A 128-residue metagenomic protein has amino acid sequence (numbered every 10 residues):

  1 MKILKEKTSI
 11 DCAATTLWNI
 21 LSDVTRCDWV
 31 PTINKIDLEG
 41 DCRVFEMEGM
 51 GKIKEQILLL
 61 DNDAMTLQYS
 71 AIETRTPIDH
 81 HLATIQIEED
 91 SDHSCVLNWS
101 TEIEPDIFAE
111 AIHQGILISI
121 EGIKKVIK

Functional and structural regions predicted by a protein language model:
M1-D37: Hydrophobic ligand-binding cavity/cleft-lining segments
I3, K52, I78-L82: Short, mixed charged/polar active-site loops that provide acid/base catalysis or chelate metal/phosphate cofactors
T8, I53-L59, L82-E89: Hydrophobic/aromatic beta-strand elements that line small-molecule binding cavities or substrate pockets in beta-rich
I10-C12, M47, T101-I103: Short beta-strand-to-loop capping motifs
A14-T15, L58-D63, I87-V96, K128: A short, structured loop/turn motif at beta-sheet edges
N19-R26, N62, L117-E121, K125-K128: Short, intrinsically disordered, mixed-charge
T25-T76, V96-N98: Glycine-rich portal/gate segments that line the openings of hydrophobic small-molecule binding cavities
E73-V126: Beta-strand/loop substructures that line and gate deep hydrophobic ligand-binding cavities in soluble
